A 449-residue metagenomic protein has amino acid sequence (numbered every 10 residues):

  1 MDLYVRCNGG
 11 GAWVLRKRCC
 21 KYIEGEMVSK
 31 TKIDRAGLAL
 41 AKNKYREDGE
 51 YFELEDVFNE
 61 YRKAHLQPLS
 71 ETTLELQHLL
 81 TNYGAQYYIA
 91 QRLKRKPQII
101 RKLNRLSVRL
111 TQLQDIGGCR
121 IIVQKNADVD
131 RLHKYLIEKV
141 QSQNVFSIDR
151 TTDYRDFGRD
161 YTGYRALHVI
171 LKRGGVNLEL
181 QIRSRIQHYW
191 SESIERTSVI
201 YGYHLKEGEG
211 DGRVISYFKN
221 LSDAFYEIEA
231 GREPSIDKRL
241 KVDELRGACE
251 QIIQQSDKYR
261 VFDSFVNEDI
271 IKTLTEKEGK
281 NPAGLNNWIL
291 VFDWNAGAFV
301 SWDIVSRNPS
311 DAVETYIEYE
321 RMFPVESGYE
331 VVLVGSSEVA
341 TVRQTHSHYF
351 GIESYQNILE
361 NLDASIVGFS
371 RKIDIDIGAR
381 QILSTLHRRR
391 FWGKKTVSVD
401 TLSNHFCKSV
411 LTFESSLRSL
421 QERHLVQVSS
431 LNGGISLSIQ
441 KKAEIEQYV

Functional and structural regions predicted by a protein language model:
G11, L15-F58, R62-H65, V176-W288 (+1 more regions): An acidic, glycine-/histidine-flanked metal-binding catalytic module
F52-L103: Surface-exposed, low-hydrophobicity interaction/linker segments
L136, V140-K172: Short Gly/Thr-rich strand-loop-strand
E360-L386: Short alpha-helical segments that sit at the start of domains
D376, L431-V449: Short, cationic-aromatic polyanion-contact patches
W392-H405: Short acidic, hydrophobic short linear motifs in intrinsically disordered regions
C407-E422: Short amphipathic alpha-helical interaction segments
Q421-L431: A short, conserved structural fragment
